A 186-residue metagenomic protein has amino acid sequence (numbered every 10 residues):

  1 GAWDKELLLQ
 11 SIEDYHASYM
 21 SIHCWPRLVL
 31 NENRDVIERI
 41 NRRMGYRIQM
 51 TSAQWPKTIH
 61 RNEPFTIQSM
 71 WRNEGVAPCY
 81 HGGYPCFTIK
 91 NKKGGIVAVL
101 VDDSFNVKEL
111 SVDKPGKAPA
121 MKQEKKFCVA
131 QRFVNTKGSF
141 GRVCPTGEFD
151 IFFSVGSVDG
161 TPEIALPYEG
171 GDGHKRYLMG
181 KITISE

Functional and structural regions predicted by a protein language model:
G1-Q54: Substrate-binding cleft of secreted/luminal carbohydrate-active enzymes
E38-E186: Extracellular/luminal regions of secreted and cell-surface proteins that mediate adhesion/ECM remodeling
